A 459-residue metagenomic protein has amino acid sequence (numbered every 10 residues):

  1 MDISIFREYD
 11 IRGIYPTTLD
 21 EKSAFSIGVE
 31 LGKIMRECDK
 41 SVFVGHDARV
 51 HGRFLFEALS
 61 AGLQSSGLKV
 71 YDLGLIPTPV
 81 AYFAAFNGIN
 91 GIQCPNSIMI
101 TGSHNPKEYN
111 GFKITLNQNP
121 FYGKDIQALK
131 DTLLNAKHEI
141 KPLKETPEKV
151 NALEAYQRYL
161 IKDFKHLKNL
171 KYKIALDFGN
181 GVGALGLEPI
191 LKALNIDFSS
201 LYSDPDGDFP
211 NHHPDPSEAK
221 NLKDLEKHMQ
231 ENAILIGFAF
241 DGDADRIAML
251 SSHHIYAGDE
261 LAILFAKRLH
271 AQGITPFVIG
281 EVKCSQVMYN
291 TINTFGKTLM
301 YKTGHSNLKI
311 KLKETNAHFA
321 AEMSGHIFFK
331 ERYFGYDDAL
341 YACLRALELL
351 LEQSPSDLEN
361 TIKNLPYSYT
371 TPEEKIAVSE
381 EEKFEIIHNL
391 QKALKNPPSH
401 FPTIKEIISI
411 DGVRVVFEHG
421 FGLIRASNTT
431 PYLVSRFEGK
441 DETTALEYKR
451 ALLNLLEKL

Functional and structural regions predicted by a protein language model:
M1-A61, S65-S66, G91, K149-Y172: An N-terminal, well-structured beta->alpha segment
D39-D47, Y71, K173-A175, P276-V282: Short glycine-rich phosphate-binding loop at a beta-alpha junction
S41-Y109, I190-L250: N-terminal small/polar loop signature for handling phosphorylated ligands or for N-terminal nucleophile
T78, K130-R158, K162-F164, S251-M323 (+1 more regions): Proline/glycine-rich low-complexity loops and linkers
N110-Q230: Gly/Ser/Thr-enriched, mixed-charge loops and adjacent short helices that form phosphate/oxyanion-binding elements
Y122, S200-Y202, H254-I274, D338-E348: Gly/Ser/Thr-rich active-site loops/lids in small-molecule metabolic enzymes that frequently grip phosphoryl groups
I274-R436, E442-L459: Phosphate-binding and adjacent anionic-ligand microenvironments
